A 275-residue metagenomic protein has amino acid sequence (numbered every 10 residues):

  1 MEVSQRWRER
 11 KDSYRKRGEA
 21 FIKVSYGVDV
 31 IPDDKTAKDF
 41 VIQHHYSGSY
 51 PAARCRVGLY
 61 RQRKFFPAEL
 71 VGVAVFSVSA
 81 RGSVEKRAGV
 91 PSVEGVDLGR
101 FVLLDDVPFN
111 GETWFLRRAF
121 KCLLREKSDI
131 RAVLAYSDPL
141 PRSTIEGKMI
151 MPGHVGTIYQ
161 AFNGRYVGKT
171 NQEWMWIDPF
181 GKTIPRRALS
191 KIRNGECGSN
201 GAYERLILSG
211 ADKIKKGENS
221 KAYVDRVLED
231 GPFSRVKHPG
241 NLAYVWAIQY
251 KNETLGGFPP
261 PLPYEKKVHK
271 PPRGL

Functional and structural regions predicted by a protein language model:
M1-S13, V155: Acyl-donor-binding surface of acyltransferase catalytic domains
E9-A52, G58: Short amphipathic alpha-helix that is part of the acyltransferase structural core
G27-I31, S77-G231: Acyl-donor binding region in acyl/amide transferases
V41, R54-V78: Conserved beta-hairpin
H44-S47, V227-F233: Short, P/G- and charge-enriched loop/turn segments at secondary-structure junctions
R54, P239-Y244: Short hydrophobic/aromatic beta-strand or adjacent loop that forms the aromatic wall/cage of a ligand/substrate-binding
V245-Y250: Short beta-strand-to-coil "C-cap" segments at the C-terminal boundary of structured domains/repeats, marking
G257-L275: Short, cationic low-complexity segments
